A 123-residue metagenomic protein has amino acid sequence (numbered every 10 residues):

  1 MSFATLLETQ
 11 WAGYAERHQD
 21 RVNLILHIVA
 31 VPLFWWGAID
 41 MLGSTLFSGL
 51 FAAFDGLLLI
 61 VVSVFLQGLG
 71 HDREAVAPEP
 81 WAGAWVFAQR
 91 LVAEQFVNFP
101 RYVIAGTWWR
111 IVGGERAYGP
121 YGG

Functional and structural regions predicted by a protein language model:
S2-A12, V76-G123: Membrane-proximal soluble regions of multi-pass membrane proteins
F3, A38, L57-V61: Catalytic cores of nucleotide-sugar-dependent glycosyltransferases that transfer UDP/GDP/TDP-activated
A12, E16-D20, S48: Membrane-helix interfacial "entry" motifs
R17-L26, D72, V76-W81: Interhelical loop and helix-boundary elements at the membrane-water interface of polytopic inner-membrane proteins
I28-D40: Core segments of transmembrane alpha-helices that mediate helix-helix packing or line hydrophobic substrate/ligand
A38-T45, H71, A75: Transmembrane helix-loop junctions and nearby membrane-interface residues
F47-L58: Hydrophobic alpha-helical transmembrane segments
L59-G70: Alpha-helical transmembrane segments of multi-pass membrane proteins
